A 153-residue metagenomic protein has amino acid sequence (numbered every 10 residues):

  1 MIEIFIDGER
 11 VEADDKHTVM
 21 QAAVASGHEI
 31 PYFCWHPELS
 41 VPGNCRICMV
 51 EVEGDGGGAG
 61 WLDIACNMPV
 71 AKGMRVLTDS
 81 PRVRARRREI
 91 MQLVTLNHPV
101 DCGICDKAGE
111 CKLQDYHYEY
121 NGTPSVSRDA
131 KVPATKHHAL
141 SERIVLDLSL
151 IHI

Functional and structural regions predicted by a protein language model:
R10-V11, H36, T78, L93: Generic detector of short alpha-helix boundary/capping microenvironments and adjacent low-complexity segments
V11-K72: N-terminal cofactor/phosphate-binding cores enriched in small/glycine residues, especially glycine-rich loops such as
V19, I151-H152: Extended hydrophobic/Leu-rich segments
R46, V50-I151: Fe-S ferredoxin-like electron-transfer domains and their immediately adjacent linker/connector regions across
